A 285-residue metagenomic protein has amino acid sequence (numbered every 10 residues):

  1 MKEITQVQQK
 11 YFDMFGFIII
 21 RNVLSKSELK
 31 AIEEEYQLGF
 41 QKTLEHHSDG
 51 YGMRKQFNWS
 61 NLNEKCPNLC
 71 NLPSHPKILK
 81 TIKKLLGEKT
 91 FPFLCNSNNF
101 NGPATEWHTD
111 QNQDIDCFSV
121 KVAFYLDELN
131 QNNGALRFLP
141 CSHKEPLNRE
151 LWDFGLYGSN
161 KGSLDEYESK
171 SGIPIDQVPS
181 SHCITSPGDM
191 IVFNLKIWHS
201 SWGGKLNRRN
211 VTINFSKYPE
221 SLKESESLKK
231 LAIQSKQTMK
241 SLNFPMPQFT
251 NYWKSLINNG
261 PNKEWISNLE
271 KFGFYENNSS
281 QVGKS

Functional and structural regions predicted by a protein language model:
M1-F15, R21-D114, L228: Non-heme Fe(II)-dependent double-stranded beta-helix
K42, Y51, M190, K196-S285: Non-heme Fe(II)/2-oxoglutarate
E88, N112-D116, Y125-A135, C141-H143 (+1 more regions): Active-site region of the double-stranded beta-helix
E88-F91, P103-W107, D116-F124, G134 (+1 more regions): Generic beta-strand structural signal
N101, L139-P146, F215-E220: Short edge-strand/loop segments of extracellular domains
P103-T109, N132-F138, L147-L151, W202-G204 (+1 more regions): A short secondary-structure junction signal
I115-Q131, I184-T185, V192, N214-Y218: Short, conserved beta-strand element in jelly-roll/cupin
N132-W198: Double-stranded beta-helix
